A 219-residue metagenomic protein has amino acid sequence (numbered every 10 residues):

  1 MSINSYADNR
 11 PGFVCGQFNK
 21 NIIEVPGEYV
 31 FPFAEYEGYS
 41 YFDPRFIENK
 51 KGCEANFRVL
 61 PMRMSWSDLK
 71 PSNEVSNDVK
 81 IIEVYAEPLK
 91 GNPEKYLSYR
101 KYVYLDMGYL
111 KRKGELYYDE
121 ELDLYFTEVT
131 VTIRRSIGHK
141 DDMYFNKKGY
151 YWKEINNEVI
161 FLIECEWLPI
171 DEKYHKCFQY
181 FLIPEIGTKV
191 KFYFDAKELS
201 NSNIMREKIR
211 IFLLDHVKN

Functional and structural regions predicted by a protein language model:
M1-W152, N156: N-terminal export/ancillary region detector
N21, E158-V159, I186-T188: Short acidic/polar mixed-charge low-complexity motifs
N146-K147, W152-H175: Short, Gly/Ser/Thr-enriched beta-strand-loop segments that form substrate-interacting elements of hydrolase/peptidase
E166-N219: Long, compositionally biased interface segments
